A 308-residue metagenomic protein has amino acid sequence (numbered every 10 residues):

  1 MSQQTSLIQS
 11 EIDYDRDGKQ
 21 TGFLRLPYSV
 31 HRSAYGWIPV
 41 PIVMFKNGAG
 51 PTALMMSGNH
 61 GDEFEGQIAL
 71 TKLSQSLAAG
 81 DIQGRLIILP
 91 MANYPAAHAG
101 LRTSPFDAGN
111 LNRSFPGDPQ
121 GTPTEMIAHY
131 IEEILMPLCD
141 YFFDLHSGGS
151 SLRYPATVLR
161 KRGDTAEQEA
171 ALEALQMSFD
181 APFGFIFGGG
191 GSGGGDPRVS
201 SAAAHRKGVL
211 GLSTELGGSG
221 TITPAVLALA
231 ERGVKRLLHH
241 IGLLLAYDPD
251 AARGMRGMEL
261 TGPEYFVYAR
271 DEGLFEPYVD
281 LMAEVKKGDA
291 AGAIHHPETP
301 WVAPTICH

Functional and structural regions predicted by a protein language model:
M1-H308: Structured catalytic-domain cores with a bias toward divalent-metal coordination
